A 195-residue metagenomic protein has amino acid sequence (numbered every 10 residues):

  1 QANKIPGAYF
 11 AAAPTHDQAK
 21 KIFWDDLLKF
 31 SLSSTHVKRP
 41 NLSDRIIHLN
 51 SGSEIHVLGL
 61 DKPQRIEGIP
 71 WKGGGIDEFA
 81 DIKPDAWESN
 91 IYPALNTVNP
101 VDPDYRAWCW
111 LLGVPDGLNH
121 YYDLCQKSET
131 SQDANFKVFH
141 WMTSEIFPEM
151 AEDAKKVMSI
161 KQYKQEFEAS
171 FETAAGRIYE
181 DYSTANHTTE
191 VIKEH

Functional and structural regions predicted by a protein language model:
Q1-I5: Walker A/P-loop NTP-binding motif
G7-A19: Conserved RecA-like ASCE P-loop NTPase motor core of nucleic-acid helicases/translocases
F10, L58, G75, W110 (+1 more regions): Hydrophobic/aromatic beta-strand patches that form the interior of the parallel beta-sheet core in alpha/beta enzyme
Q18-K72, F171: Inter-Walker segment of RecA-like/P-loop motor cores
I46-N50, Q126-N135, Y182, N186-I192: Short, conserved catalytic or adaptor-binding loops enriched in Gly and charged residues
D77-F79: Walker B catalytic acidic pair
D81-M158: ASCE P-loop NTPase helicase motor core
T143-H195: ATPase catalytic-site recognition across NTP-hydrolyzing enzymes
